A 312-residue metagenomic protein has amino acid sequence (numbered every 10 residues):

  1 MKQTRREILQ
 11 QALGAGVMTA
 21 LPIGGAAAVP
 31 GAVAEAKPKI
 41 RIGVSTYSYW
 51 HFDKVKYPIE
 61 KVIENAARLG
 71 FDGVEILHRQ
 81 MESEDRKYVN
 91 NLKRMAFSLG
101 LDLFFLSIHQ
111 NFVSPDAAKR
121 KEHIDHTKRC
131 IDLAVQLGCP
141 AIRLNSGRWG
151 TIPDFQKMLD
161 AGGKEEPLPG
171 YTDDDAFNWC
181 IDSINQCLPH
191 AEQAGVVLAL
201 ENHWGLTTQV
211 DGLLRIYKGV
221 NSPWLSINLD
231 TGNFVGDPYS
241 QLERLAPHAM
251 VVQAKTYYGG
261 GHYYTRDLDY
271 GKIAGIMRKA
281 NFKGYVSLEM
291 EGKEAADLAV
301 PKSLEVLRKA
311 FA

Functional and structural regions predicted by a protein language model:
K2-G43, W50-L69, N185, Q193 (+1 more regions): Histidine-acidic metal/acid-base catalytic patches
L13-A20, M95-F105, V113-S226: Active-site acidic/histidine proton-transfer and metal-coordination neighborhood in alpha/beta enzyme cores
V44, A66, V74, A96 (+6 more regions): Conserved, mostly hydrophobic/aromatic
V44-S48, I76-Q80, F105-Q110, L144-S146 (+4 more regions): A cross-domain feature marking catalytic cores of carbohydrate-active enzymes and several ubiquitous metabolic/repair
P58-K61, Y88-N91, R120, I124-T127 (+2 more regions): Charged helix-capping and loop-helix junction motifs
I63, Y88-S98, K128-L137, Y239-R244 (+1 more regions): Short amphipathic alpha-helices and their capping/turn segments at secondary-structure boundaries
E75-K93, W149, P153: Glycine-rich, proline-tolerant flexible connector loops at the mouths of alpha/beta enzymes
E84-N90, A117-R120, D297-A299: Metal-dependent catalytic neighborhoods of phosphoester/phosphodiester hydrolases
